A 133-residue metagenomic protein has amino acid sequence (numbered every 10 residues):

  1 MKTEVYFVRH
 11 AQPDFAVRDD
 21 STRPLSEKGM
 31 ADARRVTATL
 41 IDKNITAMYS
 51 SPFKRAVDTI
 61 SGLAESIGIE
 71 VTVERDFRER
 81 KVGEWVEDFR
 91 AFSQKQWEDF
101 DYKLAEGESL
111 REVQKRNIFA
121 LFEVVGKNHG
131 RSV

Functional and structural regions predicted by a protein language model:
K2, V57, E65, F119-V133: Active-site-adjacent alpha-helix immediately C-terminal to a catalytic or transition-state-stabilizing loop
K2-V73, E108-R111: Active-site-proximal alpha-helix that buttresses catalytic centers in soluble enzyme cores
R23-P24, E65-F119: Phosphate-handling substructures
E27, A105, N128: Short glycine/serine/threonine-biased micro-segments
R34-A38, Q114, I118-G126: Generic structural signal for well-ordered alpha-helical scaffold segments
K43, R80, D99-F100, V124-K127: Alpha-helix C-capping/helix-to-loop hinge sites
P52-F53, D76, R131-V133: Short, well-ordered beta-to-alpha junction loops that form the rim of enzyme active sites and present histidine/acidic
